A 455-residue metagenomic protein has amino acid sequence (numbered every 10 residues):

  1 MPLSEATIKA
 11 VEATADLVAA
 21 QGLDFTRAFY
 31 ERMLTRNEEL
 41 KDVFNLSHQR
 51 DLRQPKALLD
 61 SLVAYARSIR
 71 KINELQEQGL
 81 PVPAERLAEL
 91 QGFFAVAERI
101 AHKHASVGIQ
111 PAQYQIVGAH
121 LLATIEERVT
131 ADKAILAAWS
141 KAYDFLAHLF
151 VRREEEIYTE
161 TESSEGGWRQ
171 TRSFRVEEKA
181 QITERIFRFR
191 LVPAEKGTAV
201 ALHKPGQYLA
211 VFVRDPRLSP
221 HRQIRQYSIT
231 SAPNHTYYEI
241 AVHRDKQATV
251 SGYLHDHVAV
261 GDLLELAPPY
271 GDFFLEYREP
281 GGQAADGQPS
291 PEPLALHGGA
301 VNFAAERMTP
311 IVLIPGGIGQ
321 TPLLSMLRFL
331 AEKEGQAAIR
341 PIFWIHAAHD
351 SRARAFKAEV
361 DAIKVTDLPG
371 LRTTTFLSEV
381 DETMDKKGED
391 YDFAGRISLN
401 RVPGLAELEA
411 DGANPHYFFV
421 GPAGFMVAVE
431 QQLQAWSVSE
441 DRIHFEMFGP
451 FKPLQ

Functional and structural regions predicted by a protein language model:
M1-T171: Globin-like tetrapyrrole-binding proteins
S164-Y270, F274, E279-Q283, G287-P293 (+3 more regions): Ferredoxin-reductase
G206, G319, P422: Short, conserved phosphate/pyrophosphate- and ester-handling motifs at nucleotide-, phospho-/glycolipid
L275-A305, R396-D411: Short amphipathic alpha-helix with an adjacent loop that forms part of the alpha/beta core around
P310-V312, F418: Conserved beta-strand elements of the Class I
V312-E334, F343: Phosphate-binding glycine-rich loops and their immediate beta-loop-alpha structural context
P341-Q455: Reductase modules of NAD(P)H-dependent flavoproteins
